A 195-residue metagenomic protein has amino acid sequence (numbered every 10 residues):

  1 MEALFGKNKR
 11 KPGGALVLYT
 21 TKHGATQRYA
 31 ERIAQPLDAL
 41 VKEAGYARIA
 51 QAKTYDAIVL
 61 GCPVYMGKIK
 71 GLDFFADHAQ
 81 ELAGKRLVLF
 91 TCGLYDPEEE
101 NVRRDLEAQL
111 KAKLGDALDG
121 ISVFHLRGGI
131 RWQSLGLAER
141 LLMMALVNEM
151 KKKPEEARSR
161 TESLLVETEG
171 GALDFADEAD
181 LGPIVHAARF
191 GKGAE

Functional and structural regions predicted by a protein language model:
L4-K11, L40, M66-E195: FMN-binding flavodoxin-like domain, especially the glycine-rich phosphate-binding loop
L4-P36: N-terminal beta1-alpha1 ligand-phosphate binding loop
L18-T20, L60-G61, F90, L126: Short hydrophobic segments within beta-strands
T20-A25, V64-G67, L94: Gly/Ser/Thr-rich loops at beta-strand to alpha-helix junctions that form or flank small-molecule/cofactor-binding
G24, R48-A50, D96, W132: Flexible, glycine-rich phosphate/dinucleotide-binding loops and adjacent beta-alpha linkers at cofactor/substrate
D38-A50: A short, well-structured beta->alpha microelement
A52-K53, L82: A short, aliphatic-rich alpha-helical micro-motif
D56-V59, R86: Structural motif
